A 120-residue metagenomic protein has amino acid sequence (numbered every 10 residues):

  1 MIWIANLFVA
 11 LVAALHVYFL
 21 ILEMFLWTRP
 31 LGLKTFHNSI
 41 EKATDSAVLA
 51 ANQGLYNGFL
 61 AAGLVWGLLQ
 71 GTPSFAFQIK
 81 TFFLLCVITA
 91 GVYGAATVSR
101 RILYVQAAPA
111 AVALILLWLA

Functional and structural regions predicted by a protein language model:
W3-F25: N-terminal signal-anchor transmembrane alpha helix
I21, T89-R101: C-terminal ends of transmembrane helices
M24-G32, T72, S99, L103 (+1 more regions): Transmembrane helix-loop junctions in multipass membrane proteins, especially transporters and channels
M24-S46: Cytosolic, membrane-interface loops and tails of multi-pass inner-membrane proteins
K42-F59: Interfacial helix-start motif at the membrane-water boundary
G54-G94: Mid-chain, well-packed structural core segment of small domains
A76-K80, R100-V105: Short, aromatic-rich membrane-interface segments at the entry and exit of alpha-helical transmembrane domains
P109-A120: Small-residue-rich segments of transmembrane alpha-helices in multi-pass membrane proteins, especially helix faces
